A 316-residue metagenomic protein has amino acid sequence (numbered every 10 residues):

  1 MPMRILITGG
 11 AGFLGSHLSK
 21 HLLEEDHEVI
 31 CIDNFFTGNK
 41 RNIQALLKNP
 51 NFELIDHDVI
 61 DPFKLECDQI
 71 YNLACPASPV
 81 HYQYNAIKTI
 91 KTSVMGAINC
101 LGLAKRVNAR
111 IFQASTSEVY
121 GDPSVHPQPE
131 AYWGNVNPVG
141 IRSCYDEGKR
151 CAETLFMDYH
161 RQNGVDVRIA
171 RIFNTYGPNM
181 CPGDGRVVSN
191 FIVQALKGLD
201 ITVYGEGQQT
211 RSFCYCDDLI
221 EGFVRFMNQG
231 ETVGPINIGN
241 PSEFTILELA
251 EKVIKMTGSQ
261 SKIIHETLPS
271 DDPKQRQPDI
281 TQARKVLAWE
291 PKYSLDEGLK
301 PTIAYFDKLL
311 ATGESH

Functional and structural regions predicted by a protein language model:
M1-T175, D217, Y293, P301-L309: N-terminal Rossmann-like NAD(P)+-binding domain of SDR-like oxidoreductases, especially those catalyzing
L18, N99, N174, V193-H316: C-terminal substrate-binding subdomain of Rossmann-fold SDR/epimerase-dehydratase oxidoreductases
G38-K40, G121-D122, N179, I246 (+1 more regions): A short beta-to-alpha transition loop/helix N-cap that caps and shapes the active-site region
Y84-N85, N179-D184: Short, solvent-exposed loop/turn segments at secondary-structure boundaries
I90, M180-C181, S212-Y215: Nucleotide-sugar-dependent glycosyltransferase donor-binding/catalytic pocket residues
S93, G148, D184-G185, R276: Short, conserved glycine- and acidic-residue-centered signature motifs in active-site or ligand-binding loops
Q113, Q128, Q162, M180 (+2 more regions): Glutamine-centric residue-chemistry signal
H126-P127, P182-N190: A glycine/serine/threonine-rich, flexible loop-to-helix segment that serves as the NAD(P) cofactor-binding "lid"
